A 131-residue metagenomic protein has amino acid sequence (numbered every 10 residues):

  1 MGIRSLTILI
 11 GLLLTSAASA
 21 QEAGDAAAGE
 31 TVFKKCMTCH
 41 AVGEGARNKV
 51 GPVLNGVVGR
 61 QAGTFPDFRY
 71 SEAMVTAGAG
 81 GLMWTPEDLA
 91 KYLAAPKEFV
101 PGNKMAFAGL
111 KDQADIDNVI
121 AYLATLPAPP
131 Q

Functional and structural regions predicted by a protein language model:
M1-I3: N-terminal secretory signal peptides that target proteins for export/translocation
S5-S16: Bacterial N-terminal signal peptides
L12, K35, R60, A95 (+1 more regions): Residues within well-ordered alpha-helical secondary structure of globular protein domains
T15-F33, G43-E44: Electrostatic cytochrome c docking/interface patches
A26, E30, E44-P86, K104-G109: Gly/Gly-Pro-rich "capping" loops immediately C-terminal to redox-active cysteine motifs in periplasmic/lumenal
G29, F33-V42, V119, L123: The canonical Cys-X-X-Cys-His
C39-V42, A46, F99: Histidine kinase transmitter module recognition
M83-Q131: C-terminal capping alpha-helices of c-type cytochrome domains
